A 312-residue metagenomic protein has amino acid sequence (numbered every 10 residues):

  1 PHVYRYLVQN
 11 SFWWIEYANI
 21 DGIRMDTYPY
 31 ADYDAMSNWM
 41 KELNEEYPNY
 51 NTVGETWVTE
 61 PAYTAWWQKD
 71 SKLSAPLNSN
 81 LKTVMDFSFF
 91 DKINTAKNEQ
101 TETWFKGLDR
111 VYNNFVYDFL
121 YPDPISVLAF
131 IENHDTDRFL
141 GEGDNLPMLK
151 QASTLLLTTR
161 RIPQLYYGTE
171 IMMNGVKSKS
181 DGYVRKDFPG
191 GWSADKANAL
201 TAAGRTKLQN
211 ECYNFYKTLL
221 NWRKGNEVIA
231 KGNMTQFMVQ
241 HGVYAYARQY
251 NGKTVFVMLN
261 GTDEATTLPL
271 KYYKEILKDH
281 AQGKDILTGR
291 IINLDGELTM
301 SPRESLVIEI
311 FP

Functional and structural regions predicted by a protein language model:
P1-L7: Chitinase-like catalytic core of GlcNAc-active glycosidases
N10-F12, E16-P122, V127, D144-L146 (+6 more regions): Active-site-proximal helices and loops of the catalytic beta/alpha 8
R160-N174: Substrate-binding cleft of secreted/luminal carbohydrate-active enzymes
G232-G252: Surface beta-strand/loop "capping" patches
M258-T262: Asparagine-centered strand-capping/turn motif at beta-strand->loop junctions
Y273-G289: Solvent-exposed beta-hairpin/edge-strand motifs
L294-P312: C-terminal beta-strand-rich structural cap/linker in extracellular carbohydrate-active enzymes
